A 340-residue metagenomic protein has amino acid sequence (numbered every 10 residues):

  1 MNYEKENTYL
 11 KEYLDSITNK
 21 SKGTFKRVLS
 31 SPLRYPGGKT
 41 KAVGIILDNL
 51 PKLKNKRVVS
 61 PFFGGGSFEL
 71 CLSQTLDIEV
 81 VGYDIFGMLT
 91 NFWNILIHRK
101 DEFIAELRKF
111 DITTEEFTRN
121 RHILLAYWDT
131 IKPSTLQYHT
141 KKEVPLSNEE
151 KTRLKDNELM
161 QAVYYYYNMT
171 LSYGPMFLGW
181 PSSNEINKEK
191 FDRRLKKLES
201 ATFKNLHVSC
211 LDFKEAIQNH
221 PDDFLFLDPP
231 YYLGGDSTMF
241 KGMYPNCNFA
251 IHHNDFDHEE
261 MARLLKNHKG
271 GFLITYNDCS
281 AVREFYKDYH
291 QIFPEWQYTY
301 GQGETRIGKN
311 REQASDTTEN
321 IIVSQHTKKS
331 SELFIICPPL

Functional and structural regions predicted by a protein language model:
N2-I45, K100-G242, N267: SAM-dependent nucleic-acid methyltransferase catalytic core
L47-K54, Q218: Glycine-rich helix-loop-beta junction characteristic of Rossmann-like nucleotide cofactor-binding loops
D48, K56-L125, D129: SAM cofactor-binding core of SAM-dependent methyltransferases, primarily the Rossmann-like beta-alpha-beta module
K54-V58, I78-E79, F203-L206, K266-F272: Short active-site oxyanion
G64-G66, R193-L195, Y276-S280: Short, polar loop motifs at secondary-structure junctions
L72-T75, Q218-H220, S280-D288: Short loop/helix-cap segments at secondary-structure boundaries that form the rim of catalytic
N246, I251-L340: Long, positively charged, glycine-interspersed low-complexity recognition regions
